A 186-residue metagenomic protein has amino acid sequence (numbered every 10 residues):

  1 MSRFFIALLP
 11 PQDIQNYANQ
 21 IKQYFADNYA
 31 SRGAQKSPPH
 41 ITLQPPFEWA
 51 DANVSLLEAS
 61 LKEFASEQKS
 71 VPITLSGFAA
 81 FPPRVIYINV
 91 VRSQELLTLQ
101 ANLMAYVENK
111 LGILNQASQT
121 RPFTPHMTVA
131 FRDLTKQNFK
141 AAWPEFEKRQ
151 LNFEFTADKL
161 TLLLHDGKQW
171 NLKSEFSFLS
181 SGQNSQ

Functional and structural regions predicted by a protein language model:
M1-P72, S93-F153, Q169-Q186: Basic, often amphipathic N-terminal segments
A79-V85: Short, basic/glycine-rich phosphate-binding loops at helix/coil junctions that contact nucleotide phosphates
P83, G167-K168: Short strand-connecting beta-turns/loops that link adjacent beta-strands
D158-G167: Short beta-strand segments and strand-loop junctions that repeat across beta-rich extracellular domains
